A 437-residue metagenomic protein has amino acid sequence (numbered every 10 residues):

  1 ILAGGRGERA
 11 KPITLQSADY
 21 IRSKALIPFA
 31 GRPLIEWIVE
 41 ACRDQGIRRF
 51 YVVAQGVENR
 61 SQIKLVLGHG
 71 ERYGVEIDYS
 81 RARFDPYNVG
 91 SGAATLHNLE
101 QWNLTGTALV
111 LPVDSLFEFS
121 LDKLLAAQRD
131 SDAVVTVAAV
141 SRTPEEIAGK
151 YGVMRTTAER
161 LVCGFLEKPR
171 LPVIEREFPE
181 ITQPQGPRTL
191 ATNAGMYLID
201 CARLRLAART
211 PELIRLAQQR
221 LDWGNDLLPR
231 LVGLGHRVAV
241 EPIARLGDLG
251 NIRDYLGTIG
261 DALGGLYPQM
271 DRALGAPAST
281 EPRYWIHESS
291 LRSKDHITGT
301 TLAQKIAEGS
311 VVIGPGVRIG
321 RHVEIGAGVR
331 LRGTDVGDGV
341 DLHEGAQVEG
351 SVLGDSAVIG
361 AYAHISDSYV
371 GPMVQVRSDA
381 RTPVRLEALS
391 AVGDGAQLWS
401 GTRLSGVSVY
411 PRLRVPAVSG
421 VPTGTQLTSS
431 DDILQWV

Functional and structural regions predicted by a protein language model:
I1-L2, G7-Y20, I27-K123, T156 (+2 more regions): Conserved N-terminal catalytic core of the sugar/cofactor nucleotidyltransferase
A25, E76-D78, L161, R237-A239: Conserved beta-strand segments of alpha/beta enzyme cores
D44, Q101-T105, E118, D130 (+6 more regions): Alpha-helix termination/capping residues and helix-transition junctions
R48-F50, V134-V135, R237: Residues at the starts of beta-strands that form the adenosine-phosphate
K64-L67, F117-P211: Conserved core of the sugar-phosphate nucleotidyltransferase
S80-A82, A138, E241-I243: Conserved beta-strand termini and adjacent loop/short-helix elements that scaffold enzyme active sites in alpha/beta
R83-G90, P144, L171-V173, L246-D248: A short acidic, often aromatic-flanked loop/helix-cap motif at beta-alpha or helix-coil junctions that lines enzyme
S115, A202, L206, P211-V437: Left-handed beta-helix
